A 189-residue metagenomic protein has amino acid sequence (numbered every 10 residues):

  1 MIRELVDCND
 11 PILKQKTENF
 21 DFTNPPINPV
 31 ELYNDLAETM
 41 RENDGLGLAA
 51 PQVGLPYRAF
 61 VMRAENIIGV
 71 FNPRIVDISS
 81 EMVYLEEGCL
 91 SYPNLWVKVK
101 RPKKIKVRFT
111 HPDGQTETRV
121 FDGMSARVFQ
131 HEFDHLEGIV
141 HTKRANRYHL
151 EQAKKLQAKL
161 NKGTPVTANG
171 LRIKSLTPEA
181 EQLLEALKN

Functional and structural regions predicted by a protein language model:
M1-N189: Positively charged
